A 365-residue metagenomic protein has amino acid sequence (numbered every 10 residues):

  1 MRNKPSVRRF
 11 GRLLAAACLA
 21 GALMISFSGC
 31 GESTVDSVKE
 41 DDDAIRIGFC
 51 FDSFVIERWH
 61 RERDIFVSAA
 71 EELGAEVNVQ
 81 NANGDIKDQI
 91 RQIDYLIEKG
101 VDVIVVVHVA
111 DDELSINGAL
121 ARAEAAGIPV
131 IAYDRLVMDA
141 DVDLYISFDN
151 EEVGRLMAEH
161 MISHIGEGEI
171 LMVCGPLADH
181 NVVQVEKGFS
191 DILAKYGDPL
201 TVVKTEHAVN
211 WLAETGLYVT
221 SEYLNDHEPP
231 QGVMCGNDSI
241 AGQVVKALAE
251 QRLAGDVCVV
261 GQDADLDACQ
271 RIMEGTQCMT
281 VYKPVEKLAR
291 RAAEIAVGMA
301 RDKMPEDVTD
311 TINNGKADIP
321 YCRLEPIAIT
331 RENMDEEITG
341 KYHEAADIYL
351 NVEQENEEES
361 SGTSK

Functional and structural regions predicted by a protein language model:
M1-R46, A121, A125-I128, E353-K365: Short, low-complexity disordered leader/linker segments with a strong preference for bacterial N-terminal type II
G31, D43, L177, N181 (+3 more regions): Hinge/cleft segment of the Venus flytrap/periplasmic-binding protein
C50-D64, N78-D88, V109-D111, R135 (+6 more regions): Hinge/beta->alpha junction and helix N-cap segments in small-molecule ligand-binding domains
D94-E98, V103-A123, F189, K204 (+1 more regions): Hydrophobic alpha-helical
I97, M161, I165-G166, L224 (+1 more regions): Short, hydrophobic alpha-helical segments
D111-E152, L156, H160, E169 (+2 more regions): Flexible loop/hinge segments that line or gate small-molecule binding clefts
Q231-C235, K246-N314, D318, R323-E325 (+1 more regions): Exported/periplasmic ABC-transporter solute-binding proteins
